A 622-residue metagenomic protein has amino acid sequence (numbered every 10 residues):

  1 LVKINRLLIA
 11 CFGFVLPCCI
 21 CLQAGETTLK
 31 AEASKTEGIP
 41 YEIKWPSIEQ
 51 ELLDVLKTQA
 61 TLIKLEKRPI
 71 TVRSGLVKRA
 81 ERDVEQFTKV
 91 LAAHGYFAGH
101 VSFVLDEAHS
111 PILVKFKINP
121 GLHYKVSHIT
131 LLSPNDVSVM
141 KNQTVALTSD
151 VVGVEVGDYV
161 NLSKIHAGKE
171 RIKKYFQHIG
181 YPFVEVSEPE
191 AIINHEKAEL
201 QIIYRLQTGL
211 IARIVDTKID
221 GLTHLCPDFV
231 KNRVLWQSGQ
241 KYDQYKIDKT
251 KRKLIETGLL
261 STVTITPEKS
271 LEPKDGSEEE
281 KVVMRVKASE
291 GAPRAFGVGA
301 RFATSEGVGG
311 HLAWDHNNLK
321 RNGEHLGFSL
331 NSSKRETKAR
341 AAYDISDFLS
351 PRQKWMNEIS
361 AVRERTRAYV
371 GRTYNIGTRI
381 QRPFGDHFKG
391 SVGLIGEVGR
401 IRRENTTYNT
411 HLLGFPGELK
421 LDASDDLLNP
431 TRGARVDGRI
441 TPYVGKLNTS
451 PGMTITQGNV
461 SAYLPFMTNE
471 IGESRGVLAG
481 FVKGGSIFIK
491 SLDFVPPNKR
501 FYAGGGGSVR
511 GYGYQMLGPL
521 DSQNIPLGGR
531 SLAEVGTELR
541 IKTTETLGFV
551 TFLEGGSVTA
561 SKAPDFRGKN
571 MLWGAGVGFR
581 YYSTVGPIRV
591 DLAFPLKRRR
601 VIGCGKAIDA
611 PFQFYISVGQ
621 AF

Functional and structural regions predicted by a protein language model:
L1-I4: N-terminal secretory signal peptides that target proteins for export/translocation
A10-C19: Bacterial N-terminal signal peptides
G25-T58, K64-T304, A313, G327-I345 (+2 more regions): Periplasmic polypeptide-binding modules associated with outer-membrane biogenesis and secretion
D136-V145, D243-D437, L478, G507-G511 (+5 more regions): Gram-negative/organellar outer-membrane beta-barrel architecture
V282, N469-F552, A560: Extracytoplasmic gating/loop element in the C-terminal half of outer-membrane beta-barrel translocons and assembly
T378, R435-V444, G452-K490: Transmembrane beta-barrel strand/turn architecture of Gram-negative outer membrane proteins
R402-T406, N448-S450, R475, I489-R500 (+2 more regions): Outer-membrane beta-barrel and related beta-rich outer-membrane complex signature in Gram-negative bacteria
S561, R567-S583: Strand-loop-strand
